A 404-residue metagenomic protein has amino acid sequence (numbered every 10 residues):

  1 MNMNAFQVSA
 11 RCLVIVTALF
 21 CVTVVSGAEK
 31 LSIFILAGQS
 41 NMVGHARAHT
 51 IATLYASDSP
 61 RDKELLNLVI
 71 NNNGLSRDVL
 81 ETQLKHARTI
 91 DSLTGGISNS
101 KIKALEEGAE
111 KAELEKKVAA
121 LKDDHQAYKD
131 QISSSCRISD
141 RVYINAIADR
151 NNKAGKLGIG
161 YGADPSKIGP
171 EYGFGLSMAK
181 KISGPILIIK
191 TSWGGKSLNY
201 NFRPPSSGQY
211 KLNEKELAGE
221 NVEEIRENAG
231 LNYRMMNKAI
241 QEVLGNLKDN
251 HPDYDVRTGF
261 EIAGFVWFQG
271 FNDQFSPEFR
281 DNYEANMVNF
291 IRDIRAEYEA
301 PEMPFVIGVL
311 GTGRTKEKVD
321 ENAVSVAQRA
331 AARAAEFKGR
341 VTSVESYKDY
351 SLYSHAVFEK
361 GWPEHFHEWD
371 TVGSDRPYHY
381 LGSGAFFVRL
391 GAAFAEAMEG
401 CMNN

Functional and structural regions predicted by a protein language model:
M1-A10: N-terminal secretory signal peptides that target proteins for export/translocation
Q7-V8, T17, D255: Generic marker of residues within folded, mature protein domains
C12-C21: Bacterial N-terminal signal peptides
G27-N404: Cell-envelope and extracellular/periplasmic
